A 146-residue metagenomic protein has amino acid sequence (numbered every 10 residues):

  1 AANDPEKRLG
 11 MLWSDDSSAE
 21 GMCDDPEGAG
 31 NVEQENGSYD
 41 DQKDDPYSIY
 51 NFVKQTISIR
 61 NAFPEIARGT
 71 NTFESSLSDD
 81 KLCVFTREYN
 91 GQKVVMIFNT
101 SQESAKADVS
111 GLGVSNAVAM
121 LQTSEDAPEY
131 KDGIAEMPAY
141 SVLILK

Functional and structural regions predicted by a protein language model:
A1-A105, G111: Loop/helix patches that line or flank the sugar-binding groove of alpha-linked glycan CAZymes
V32-Q34, T123-D126: Short helix/strand-capping connector loops at secondary-structure junctions
K81, L112, Y130-I134: Surface-exposed charge patches in extracellular/virion surface proteins
S104-S124: Beta-strand-rich binding/interaction modules
E129-K146: C-terminal beta-strand-rich structural cap/linker in extracellular carbohydrate-active enzymes
